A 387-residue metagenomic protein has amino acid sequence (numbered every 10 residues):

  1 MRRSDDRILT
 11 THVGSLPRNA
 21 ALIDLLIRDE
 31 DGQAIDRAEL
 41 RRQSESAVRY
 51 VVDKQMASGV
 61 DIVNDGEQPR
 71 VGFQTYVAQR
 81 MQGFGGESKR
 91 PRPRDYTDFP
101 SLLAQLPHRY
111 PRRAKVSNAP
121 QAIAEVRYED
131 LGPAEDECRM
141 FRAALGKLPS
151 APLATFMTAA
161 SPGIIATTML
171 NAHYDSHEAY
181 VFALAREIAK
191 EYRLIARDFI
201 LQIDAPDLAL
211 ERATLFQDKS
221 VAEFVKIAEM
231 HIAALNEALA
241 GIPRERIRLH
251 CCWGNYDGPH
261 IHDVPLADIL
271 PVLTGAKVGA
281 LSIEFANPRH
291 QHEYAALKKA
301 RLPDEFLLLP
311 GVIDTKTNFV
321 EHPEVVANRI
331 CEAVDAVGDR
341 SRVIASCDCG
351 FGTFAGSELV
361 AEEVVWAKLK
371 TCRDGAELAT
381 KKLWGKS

Functional and structural regions predicted by a protein language model:
M1-S387: Domain-level signal for soluble alpha/beta catalytic cores
